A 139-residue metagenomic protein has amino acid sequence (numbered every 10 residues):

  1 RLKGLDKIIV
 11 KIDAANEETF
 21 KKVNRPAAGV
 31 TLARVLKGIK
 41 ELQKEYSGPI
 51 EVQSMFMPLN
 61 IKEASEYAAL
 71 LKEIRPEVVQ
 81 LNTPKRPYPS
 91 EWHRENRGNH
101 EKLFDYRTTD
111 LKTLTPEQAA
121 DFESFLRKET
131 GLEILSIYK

Functional and structural regions predicted by a protein language model:
R1-R94: Conserved AdoMet/S-adenosylmethionine-binding subsite of the radical SAM
L59-K139: Auxiliary Fe-S-binding modules of radical SAM enzymes
